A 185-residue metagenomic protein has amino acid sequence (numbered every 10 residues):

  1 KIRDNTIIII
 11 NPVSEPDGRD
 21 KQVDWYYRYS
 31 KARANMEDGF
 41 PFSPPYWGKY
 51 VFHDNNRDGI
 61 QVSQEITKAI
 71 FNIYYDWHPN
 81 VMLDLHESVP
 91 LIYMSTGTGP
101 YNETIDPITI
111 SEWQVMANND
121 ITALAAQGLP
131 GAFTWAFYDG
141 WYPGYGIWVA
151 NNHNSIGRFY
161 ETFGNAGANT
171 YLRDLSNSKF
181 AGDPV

Functional and structural regions predicted by a protein language model:
K1-V115, A126: Active-site/substrate-binding loop(s) of hydrolase catalytic cores
F71, A117-I121, G157: Predominant activation on well-ordered alpha-helical scaffold segments within soluble catalytic domains
M82-D84, A117-F137: Acidic/polar loop patches that form or flank catalytic/metal-binding clefts of enzymes that bind anionic ligands
W113-N119, V185: Long, well-ordered alpha-helical scaffolding segments within enzyme catalytic domains, especially pronounced
L129-V185: Hard-cation-handling environments
